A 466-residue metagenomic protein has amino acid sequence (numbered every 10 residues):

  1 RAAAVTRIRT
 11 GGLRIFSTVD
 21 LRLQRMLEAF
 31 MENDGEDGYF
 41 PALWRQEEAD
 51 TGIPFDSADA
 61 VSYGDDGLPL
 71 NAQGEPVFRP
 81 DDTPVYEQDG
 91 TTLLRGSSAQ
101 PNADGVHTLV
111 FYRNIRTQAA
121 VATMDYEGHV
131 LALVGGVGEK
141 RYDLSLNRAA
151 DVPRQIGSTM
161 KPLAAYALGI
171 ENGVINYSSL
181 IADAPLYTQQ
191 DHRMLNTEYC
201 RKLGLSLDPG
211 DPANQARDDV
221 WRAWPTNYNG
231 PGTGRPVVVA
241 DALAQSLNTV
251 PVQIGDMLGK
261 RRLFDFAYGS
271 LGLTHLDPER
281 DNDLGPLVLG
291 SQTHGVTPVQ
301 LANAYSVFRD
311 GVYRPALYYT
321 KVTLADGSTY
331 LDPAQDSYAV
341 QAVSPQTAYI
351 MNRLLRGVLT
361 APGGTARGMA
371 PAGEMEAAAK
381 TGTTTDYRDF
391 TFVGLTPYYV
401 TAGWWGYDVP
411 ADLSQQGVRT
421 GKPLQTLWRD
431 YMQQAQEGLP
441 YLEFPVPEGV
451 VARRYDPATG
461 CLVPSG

Functional and structural regions predicted by a protein language model:
A2-A4, A49: Cell-envelope/extracellular polymer assembly enzymes that use nucleotide-activated donors
V5-R9, A244-S246, P278-N282: Short, flexible turn/loop "capping" segments at secondary-structure junctions
G12-V19, V152, R280-G295: Conserved short loop/turn motifs at secondary-structure junctions
S17-M124, V130-V134, E139-V152, M160 (+2 more regions): A penicillin-recognizing enzyme superfamily signal
H107, V174-L263, L284, A325-G357: Conserved catalytic neighborhood of penicillin-recognizing serine enzymes
V130, I156-G169, Y177, V250-P251 (+3 more regions): Extended, hydrophobic alpha-helical segments in both membrane/secreted and soluble proteins
P162-A182, E448-R453: Cysteine/selenocysteine-centered motifs that mediate thiol-based redox chemistry or coordinate metal-sulfur cofactors
L258-L276: Short, charged, amphipathic alpha-helices and their helix-cap/turn boundaries
